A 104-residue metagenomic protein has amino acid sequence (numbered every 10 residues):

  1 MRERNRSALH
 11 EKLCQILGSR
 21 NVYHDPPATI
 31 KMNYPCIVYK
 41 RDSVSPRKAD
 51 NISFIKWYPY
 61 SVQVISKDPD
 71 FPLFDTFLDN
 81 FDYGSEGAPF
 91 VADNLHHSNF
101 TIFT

Functional and structural regions predicted by a protein language model:
M1-S45, I52: Small/polar-rich, solvent-exposed N-terminal microdomains that initiate assembly or binding
E3, F71-P72: Loop/helix-junction capping segments adjacent to catalytic residues or to phosphate/diphosphate-binding pockets
A8, K12, P72-F77: Long, highly charged amphipathic alpha-helices
P46-R47, D68: Short, cysteine-centered beta-strand-loop-beta hairpins and adjacent loop/turn segments enriched in charged/polar
A49-S53, V91-A92: Short, solvent-exposed beta-strand/turn "edge" segments of beta-rich domains on protein surfaces
I52-W57, F77-N80: Short intrinsically disordered coil segments
F54-D68, H96-T104: Oligomerization/assembly interface segments of phage tail-like spikes and tubes
D75-T104: Acidic-leaning, charged glycine-interspersed low-complexity segments
